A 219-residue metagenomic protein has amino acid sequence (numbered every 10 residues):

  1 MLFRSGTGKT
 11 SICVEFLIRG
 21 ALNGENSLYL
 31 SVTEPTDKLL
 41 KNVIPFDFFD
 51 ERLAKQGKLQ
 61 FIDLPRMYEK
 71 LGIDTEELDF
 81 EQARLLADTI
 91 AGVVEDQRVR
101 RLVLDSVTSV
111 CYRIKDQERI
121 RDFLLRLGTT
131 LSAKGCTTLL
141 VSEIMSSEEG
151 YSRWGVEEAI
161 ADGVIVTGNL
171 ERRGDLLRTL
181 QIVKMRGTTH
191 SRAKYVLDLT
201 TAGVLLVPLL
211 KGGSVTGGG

Functional and structural regions predicted by a protein language model:
S5, S31, L86, L104 (+1 more regions): Glycine-rich phosphate-binding loops of nucleotide-dependent enzymes
T7-K70, L85: Conserved P-loop
R19-N23, E51-A54, G92-D96, T130-K134 (+1 more regions): Conserved catalytic network of the ASCE P-loop NTPase/AAA+ motor domain
N26, G57-K58, R98-R101, A133-V141: Loop/turn-to-beta-strand initiation segments
Y68-A133: Phosphate-binding/switch loop-helix module in NTP-utilizing enzymes
D79-E81, L86, A91-R98, Y195-G219: NTP-binding/hydrolysis catalytic cores, primarily Walker-type P-loop NTPases
C136-A202: Phosphate-binding/switch region of NTP-binding enzymes
